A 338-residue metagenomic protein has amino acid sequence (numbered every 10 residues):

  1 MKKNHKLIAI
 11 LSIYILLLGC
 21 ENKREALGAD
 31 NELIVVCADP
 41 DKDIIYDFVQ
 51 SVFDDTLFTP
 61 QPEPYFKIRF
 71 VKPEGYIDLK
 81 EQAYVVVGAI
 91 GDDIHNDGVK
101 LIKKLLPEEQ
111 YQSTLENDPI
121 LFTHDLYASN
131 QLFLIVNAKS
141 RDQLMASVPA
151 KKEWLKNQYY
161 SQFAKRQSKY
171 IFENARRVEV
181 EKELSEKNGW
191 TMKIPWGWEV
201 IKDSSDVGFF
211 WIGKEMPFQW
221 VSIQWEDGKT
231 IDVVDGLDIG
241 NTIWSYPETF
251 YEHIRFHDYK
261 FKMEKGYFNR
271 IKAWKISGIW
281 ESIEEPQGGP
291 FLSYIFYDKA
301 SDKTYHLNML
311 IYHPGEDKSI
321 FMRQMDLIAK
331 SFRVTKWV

Functional and structural regions predicted by a protein language model:
M1-I8: Bacterial N-terminal signal peptides that target proteins for export
A9-Y14: Hydrophobic helical h-region of N-terminal Sec-dependent signal peptides in bacterial secretory/periplasmic proteins
L16-G19: C-terminal motif of bacterial Sec signal peptides marking the signal peptidase cleavage site
E21-K23: Bacterial signal peptide processing site
G28-K67, E173-K202: N-terminal "mature-domain start" segment
I34-P40, D55-T59, R69-E74, P195-I254: Secretory pathway targeting signatures of secreted, lumenal, and periplasmic proteins
G75-Q82, G88-A138, D142, Y246-D302 (+2 more regions): Signature of long, low-cysteine stretches enriched in small and polar/charged residues
M145-K169, W198, T304-V338: Surface-exposed amphipathic alpha-helical segments
